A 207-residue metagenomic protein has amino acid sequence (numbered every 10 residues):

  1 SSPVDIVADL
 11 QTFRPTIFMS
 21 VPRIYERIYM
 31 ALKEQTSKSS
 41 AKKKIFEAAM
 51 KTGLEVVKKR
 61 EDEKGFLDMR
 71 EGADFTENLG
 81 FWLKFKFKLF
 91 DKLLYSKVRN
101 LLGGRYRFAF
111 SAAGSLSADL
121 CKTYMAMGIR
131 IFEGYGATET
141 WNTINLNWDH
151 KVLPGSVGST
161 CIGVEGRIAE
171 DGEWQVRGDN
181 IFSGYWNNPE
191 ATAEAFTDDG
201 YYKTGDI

Functional and structural regions predicted by a protein language model:
S1, I131, E139-N142, Y201-I207: Extended, hydrophobic alpha-helical segments in both membrane/secreted and soluble proteins
S1-F13, M19, S40: ATP-dependent adenylate-forming carboxylate-activation enzymes
P3-V7, L93-V98, P189-E190: A generic local structural motif
T16-M19, M30-V152, E165: Gly/Ser/Thr-rich phosphate-binding loop
P22: Short secondary-structure boundary segments
T160-G163, R167-I207: Conserved ATP-binding/catalytic segment of the ANL
